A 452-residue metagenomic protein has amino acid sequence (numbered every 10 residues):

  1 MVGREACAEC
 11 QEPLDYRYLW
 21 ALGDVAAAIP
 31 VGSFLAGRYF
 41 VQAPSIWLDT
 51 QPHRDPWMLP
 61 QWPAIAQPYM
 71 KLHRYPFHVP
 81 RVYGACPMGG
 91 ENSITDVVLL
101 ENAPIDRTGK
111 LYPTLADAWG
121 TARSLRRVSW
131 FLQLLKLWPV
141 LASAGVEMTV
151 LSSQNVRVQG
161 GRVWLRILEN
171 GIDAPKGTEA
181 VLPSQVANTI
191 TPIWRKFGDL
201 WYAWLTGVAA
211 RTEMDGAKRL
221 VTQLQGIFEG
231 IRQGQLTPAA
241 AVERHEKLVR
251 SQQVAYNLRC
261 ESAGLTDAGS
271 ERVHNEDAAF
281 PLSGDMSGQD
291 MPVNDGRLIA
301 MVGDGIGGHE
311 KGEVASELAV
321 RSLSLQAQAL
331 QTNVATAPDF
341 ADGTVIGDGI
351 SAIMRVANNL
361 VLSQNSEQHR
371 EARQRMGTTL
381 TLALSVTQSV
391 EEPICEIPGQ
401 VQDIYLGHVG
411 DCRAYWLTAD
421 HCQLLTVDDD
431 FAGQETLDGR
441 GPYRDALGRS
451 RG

Functional and structural regions predicted by a protein language model:
M1-D24: Cys/His-rich short segments
C7-L14, V41-Q51, D55-P56, W62-P76 (+6 more regions): PP2C/PPM-type serine/threonine phosphatase catalytic domain
Y18-F40: Intrinsically disordered, low-complexity segments
Q185-T189: Regulatory activation segment
